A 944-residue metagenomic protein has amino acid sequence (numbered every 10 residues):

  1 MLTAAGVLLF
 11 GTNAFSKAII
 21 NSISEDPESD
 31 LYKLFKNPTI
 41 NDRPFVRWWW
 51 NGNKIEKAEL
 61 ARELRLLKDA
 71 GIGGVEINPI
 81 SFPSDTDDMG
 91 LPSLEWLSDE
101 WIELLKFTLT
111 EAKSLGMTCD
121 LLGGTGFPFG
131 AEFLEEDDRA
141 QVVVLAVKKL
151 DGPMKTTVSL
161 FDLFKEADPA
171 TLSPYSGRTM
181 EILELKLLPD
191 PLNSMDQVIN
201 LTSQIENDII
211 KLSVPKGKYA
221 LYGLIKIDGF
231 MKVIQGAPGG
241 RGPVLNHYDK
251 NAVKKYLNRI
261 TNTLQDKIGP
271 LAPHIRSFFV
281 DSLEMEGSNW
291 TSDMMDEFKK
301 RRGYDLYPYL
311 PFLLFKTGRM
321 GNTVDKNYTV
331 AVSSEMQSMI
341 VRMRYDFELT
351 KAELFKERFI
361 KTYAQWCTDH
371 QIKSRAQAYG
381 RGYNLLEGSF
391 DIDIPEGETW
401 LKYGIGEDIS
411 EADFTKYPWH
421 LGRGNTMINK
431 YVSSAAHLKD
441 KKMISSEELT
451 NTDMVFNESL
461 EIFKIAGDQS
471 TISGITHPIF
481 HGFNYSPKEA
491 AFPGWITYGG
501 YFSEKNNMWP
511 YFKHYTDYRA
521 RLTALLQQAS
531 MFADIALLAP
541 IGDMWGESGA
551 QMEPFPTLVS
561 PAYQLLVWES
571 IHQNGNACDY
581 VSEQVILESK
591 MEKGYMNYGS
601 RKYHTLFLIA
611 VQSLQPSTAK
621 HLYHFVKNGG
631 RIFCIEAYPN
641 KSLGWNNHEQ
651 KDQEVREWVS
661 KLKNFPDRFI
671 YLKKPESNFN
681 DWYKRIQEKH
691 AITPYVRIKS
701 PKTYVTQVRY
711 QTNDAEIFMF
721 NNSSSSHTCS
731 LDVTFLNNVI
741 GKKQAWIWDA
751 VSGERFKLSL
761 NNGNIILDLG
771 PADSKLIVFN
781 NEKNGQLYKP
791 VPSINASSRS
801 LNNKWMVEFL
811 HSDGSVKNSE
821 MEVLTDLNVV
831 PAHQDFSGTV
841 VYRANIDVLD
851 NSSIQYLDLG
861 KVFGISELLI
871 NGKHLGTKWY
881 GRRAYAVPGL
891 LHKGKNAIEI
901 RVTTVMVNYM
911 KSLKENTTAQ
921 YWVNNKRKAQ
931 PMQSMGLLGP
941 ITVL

Functional and structural regions predicted by a protein language model:
M1-F15: N-terminal export signals
P27-G74: Mature N-terminal segment immediately following signal peptide/propeptide cleavage in secreted/periplasmic
P44, E56, L60-A61, G74 (+8 more regions): Carbohydrate-binding surfaces of carbohydrate-active enzymes
I80-S203, L212-S213, L224, K232-V233 (+1 more regions): Acidic/aromatic-lined carbohydrate-recognition and catalytic surfaces of CAZymes acting on diverse glycans
F127-G130, L134-E135, K149-T156, L160-E184 (+4 more regions): An acidic-aromatic loop/edge-strand motif
R178-Q265, N761-A796, K893-K895: Extended acidic/polar, glycine-enriched regions that form or flank non-catalytic beta-rich accessory modules
D732-N738, I865-H874: Short, surface-exposed beta-strand/strand-loop-strand elements in extracellular ectodomains
I846-N871, K878-W879, I898-V902: Aromatic-lined ligand-binding clefts that engage carbohydrates, nucleic acids, or primary amines
